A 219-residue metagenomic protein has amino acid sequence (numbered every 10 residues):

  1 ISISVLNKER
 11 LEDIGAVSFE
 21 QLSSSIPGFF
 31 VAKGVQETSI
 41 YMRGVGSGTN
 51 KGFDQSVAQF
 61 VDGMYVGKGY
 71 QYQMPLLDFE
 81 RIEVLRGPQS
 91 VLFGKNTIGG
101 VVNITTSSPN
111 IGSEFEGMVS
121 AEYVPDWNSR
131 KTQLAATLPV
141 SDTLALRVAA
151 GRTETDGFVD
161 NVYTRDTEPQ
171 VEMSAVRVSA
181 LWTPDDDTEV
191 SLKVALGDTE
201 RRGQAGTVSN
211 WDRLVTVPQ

Functional and structural regions predicted by a protein language model:
I1-I14, E20-S25, T137, D186: N-terminal Sec signal peptide and the immediately downstream disordered periplasmic leader that contains the TonB box
I3, E20-M64: Extracytoplasmic beta-strand/coil segments of soluble accessory domains associated with Gram-negative outer-membrane
I3, L11, L22-S23, I82-G87 (+2 more regions): Non-catalytic regulatory/gating segments with a bias toward low-complexity or hydrophobic composition
E12-D13, F29-V31, G48-N50, V66-K68 (+3 more regions): Short beta-strands and strand-coil junctions in structured, solvent-facing domains, enriched
Q55, K68, L77-E80, V91-N161 (+2 more regions): Outer-membrane beta-barrel translocator/receptor signature
D62-P88: Short acidic/polar hinge/loop motifs at secondary-structure boundaries that mediate gating or recognition
G63, Y123, L138, A180-T183: Residue-level signature of outer-membrane beta-barrel architecture
R165, Q170-Q219: Outer-membrane beta-barrel domain signature, strongest for Gram-negative TonB-dependent receptors and also present
